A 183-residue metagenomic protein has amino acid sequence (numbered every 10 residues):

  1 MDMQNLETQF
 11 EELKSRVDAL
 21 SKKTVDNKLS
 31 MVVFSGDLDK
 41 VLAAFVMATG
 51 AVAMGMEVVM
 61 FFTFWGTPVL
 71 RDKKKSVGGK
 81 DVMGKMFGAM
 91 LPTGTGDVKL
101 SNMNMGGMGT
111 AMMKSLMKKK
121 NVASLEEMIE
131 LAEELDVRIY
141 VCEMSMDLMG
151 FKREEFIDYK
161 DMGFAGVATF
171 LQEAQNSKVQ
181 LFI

Functional and structural regions predicted by a protein language model:
M1-K28: Long, leucine- and charge-enriched amphipathic alpha-helices that form heptad-repeat coiled-coil/leucine-zipper-like
M31-L42, L70, L116-K120: Short, glycine-rich nucleotide/cofactor-binding loops
L42-M60: Histidine-anchored nucleotide/phosphate-binding helix
V58-F64, Y140-E143: Short internal beta-strands
L70-K80: Glycine-rich loop at the start of a catalytic domain that most often binds anionic cofactors/ligands
G78-M117, N121: A glycine-rich helix N-cap at a beta->alpha junction
K118-M144, D161: Ligand-binding beta-strand-loop-alpha-helix segment within the catalytic cores of soluble metabolic enzymes
V141, M146, E154-I183: Glycine-rich, aromatic-bearing surface loops/beta-hairpins
